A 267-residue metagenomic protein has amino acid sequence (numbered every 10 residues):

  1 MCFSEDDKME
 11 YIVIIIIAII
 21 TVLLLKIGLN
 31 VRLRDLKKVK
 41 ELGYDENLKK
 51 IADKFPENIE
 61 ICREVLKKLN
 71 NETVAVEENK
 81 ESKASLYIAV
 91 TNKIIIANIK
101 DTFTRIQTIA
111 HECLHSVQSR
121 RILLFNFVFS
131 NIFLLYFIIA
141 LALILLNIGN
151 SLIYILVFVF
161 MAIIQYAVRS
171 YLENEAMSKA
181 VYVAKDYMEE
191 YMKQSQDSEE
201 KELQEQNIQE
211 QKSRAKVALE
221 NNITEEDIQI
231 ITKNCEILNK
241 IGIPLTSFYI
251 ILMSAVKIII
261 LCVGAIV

Functional and structural regions predicted by a protein language model:
C2, L29-F129, A167-I243: Polar-ligand-bearing catalytic/cofactor-coordination segments of membrane-embedded or membrane-tethered inner-membrane
D6-I17, L145-V159, V267: Hydrophobic alpha-helical transmembrane segments
I16, I20, I132-I139, V157-I164 (+1 more regions): Lipid-exposed faces of alpha-helical membrane segments in multi-pass integral membrane proteins
T21-N30: Alpha-helical transmembrane segments
L24, F160-V168, L172: Hydrophobic alpha-helical membrane-associated segments
S119-I148: Post-HEXXH active-site segment of zinc metalloproteases
N126-L135, L238-V256: Select subsegments of transmembrane alpha-helices in polytopic membrane proteins, especially boundary-proximal
V256-V267: Juxtamembrane boundary at the C-terminal end of a transmembrane helix
